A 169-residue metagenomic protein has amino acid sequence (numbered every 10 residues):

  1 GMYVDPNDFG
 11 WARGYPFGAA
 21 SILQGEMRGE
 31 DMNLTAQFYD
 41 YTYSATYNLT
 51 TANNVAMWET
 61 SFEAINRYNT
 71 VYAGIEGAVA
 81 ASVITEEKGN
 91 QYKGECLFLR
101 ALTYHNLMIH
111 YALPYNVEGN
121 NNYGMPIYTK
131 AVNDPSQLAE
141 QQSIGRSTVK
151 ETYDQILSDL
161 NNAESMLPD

Functional and structural regions predicted by a protein language model:
G1-D8, D154, N161, S165-D169: Short, intrinsically disordered, charge-balanced linker/junction segments flanking boundaries in proteins
G1-L23: Acidic, glycine-rich segments characteristic of secretory precursors and extracytoplasmic regions
G10-F17, R28, L157, D169: Hydrophobic-face positions in mid-chain alpha helices that act as interaction patches
Y15, A20-S21, G25-E26, A45 (+3 more regions): Flexible, active-site-adjacent loop/turn segments at secondary-structure boundaries
A19-Y39: N-terminal capping/interface segment
A36-A112, Q142-E151, N162-D169: Conserved, well-structured interaction surfaces
H110-S158: Short coil/linker segments at helix-helix boundaries
